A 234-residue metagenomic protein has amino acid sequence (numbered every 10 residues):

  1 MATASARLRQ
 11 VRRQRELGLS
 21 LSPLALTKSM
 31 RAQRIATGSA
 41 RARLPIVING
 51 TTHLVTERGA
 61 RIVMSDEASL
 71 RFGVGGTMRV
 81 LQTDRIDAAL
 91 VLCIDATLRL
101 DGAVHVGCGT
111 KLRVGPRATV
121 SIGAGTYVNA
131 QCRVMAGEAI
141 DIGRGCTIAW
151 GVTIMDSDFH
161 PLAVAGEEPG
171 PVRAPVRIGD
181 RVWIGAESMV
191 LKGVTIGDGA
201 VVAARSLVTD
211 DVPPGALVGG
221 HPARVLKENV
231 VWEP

Functional and structural regions predicted by a protein language model:
M1-M155, G179-R181, D198, P214 (+2 more regions): Domain-scale signature associated with acetyltransferase and cell-envelope carbohydrate enzymes
D84-A88, H160-E167: Short, flexible, glycine-rich and Lys/Arg-enriched loop motifs at helix boundaries that contact anionic partners
A118, E138, A174, A186 (+1 more regions): Glycine/small-residue-rich pyrophosphate-binding loop that anchors the diphosphate of NDP-sugar donors
M135-A136, E187-A200, S206-T209: Beta-rich strand-turn-strand
T147, W183, V201, L207 (+1 more regions): Short-chain dehydrogenase/reductase
D158, A165-G166, V194, E228-N229: Conserved catalytic-core motifs of eukaryotic protein kinase domains, centered on the activation segment
F159-H160, S206-L207, P213: Flexible glycine-rich beta->alpha loop in the catalytic core of nucleotide-sugar glycosyltransferases
E167-I178: Glycine-rich NAD(P)-binding loop of Rossmann-like domains
